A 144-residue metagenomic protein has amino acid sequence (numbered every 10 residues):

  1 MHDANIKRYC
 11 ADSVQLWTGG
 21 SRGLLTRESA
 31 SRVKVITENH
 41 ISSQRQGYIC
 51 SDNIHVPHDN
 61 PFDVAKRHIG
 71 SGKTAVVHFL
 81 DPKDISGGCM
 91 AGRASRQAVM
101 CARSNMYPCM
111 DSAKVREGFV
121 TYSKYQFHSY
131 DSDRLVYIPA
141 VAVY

Functional and structural regions predicted by a protein language model:
M1-Y144: Macrodomain-like recognition of ADP-ribose-binding/processing modules
